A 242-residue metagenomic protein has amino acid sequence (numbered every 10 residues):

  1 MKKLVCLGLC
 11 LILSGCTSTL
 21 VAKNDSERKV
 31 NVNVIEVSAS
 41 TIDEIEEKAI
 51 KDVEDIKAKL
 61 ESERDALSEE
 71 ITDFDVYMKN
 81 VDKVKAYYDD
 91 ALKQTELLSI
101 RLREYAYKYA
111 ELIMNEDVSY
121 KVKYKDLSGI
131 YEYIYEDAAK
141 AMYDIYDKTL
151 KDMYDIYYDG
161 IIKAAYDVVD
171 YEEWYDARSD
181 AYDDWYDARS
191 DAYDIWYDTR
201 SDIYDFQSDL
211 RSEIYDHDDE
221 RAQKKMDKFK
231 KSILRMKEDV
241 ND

Functional and structural regions predicted by a protein language model:
M1-L4: Positively charged n-region of N-terminal signal peptides that target proteins for export
L11-L13: Hydrophobic core
K23-V84: Immediate post-signal-peptide N-terminus of mature secreted/exported proteins
I45, V53-L60, R64, K85-K93 (+1 more regions): A detector of long low-complexity, disordered segments enriched in serine/threonine/proline
E69, D73-V76, I100-A141, I145 (+2 more regions): Long, low-complexity or tandemly repetitive, helically biased scaffold regions used for multimeric assembly/adhesion
M142, Y146, M153, Y157 (+2 more regions): C-terminal amphipathic alpha-helix
